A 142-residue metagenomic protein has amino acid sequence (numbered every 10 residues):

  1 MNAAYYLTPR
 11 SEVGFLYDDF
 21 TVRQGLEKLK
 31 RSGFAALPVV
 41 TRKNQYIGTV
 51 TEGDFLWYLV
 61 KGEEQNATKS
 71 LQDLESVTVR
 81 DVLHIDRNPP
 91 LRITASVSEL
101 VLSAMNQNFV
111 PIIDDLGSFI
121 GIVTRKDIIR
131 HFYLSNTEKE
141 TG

Functional and structural regions predicted by a protein language model:
M1-E12, E52-Q107, R125-G142: Tandem CBS (Bateman) regulatory domains
A3-K43: N-terminal leader/targeting helix
Y17, R92, D114: Small/polar loops that bind or transfer phosphate-bearing groups
F20, A95, L116: A broadly conserved detector of short glycine/acidic/proline-rich loop/turn motifs that flank catalytic sites and bind
L29-S32, L37-D54, A104, I112-D127: A glycine-centered beta-loop-beta connector
